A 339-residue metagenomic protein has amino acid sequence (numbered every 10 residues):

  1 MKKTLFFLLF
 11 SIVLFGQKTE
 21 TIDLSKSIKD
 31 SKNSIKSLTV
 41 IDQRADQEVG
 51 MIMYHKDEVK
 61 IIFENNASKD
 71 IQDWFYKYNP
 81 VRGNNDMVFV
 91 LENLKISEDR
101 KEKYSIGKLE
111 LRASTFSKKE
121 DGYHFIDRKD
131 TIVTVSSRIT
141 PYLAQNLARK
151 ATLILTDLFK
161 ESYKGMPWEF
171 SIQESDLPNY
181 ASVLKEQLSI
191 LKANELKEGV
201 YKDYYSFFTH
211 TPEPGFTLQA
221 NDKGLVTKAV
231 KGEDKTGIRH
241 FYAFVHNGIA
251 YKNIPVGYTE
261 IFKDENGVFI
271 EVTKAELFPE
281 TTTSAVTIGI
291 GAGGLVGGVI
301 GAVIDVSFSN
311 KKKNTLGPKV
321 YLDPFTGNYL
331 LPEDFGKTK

Functional and structural regions predicted by a protein language model:
M1-D23: Bacterial Sec-dependent N-terminal signal peptides
T4, I52-K56, I132, S136-T140: Generic alpha-helix detector with strongest preference for long hydrophobic helices that associate with membranes
G16-Q72, P80-N85, E102, D127-T131 (+2 more regions): A structural "domain/chain start" motif
V59, K77, P141-A144: Generic detector of bulky aromatic hydrophobic side chains
N65, K69, D73, K77 (+3 more regions): Charged/polar, solvent-exposed surface patches and flexible loops
Q72-R112: A short, hydrophobic beta-strand-centered structural micro-motif
E98-E102, K108-S175: Long, acidic/polar, low-complexity amphipathic helices and coiled-coil-like
